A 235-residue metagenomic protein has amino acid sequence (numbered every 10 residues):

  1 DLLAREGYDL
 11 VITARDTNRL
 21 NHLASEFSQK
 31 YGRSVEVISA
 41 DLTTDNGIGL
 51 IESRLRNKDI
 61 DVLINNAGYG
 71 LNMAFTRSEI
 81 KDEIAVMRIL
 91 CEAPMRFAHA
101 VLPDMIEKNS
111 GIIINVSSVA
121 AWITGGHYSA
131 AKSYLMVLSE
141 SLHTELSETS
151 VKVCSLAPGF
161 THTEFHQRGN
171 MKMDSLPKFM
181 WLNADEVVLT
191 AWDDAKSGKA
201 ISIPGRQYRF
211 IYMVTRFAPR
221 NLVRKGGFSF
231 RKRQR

Functional and structural regions predicted by a protein language model:
D1-D9: Canonical Rossmann dinucleotide-binding motif of NAD(H)/NADP(H)-dependent dehydrogenases/reductases, specifically
Q29-T44: Rossmann-fold cofactor-recognition segment
N66-L71: Conserved NAD(P)H cofactor-binding loop of Rossmann-fold oxidoreductase domains
A74-T76, D82-M87: Substrate-binding pocket helix/loop in short-chain dehydrogenase/reductase
A98, A131: Active-site helix of classical SDR
S118: Residue(s) in the substrate-gating loop at a strand-loop-helix junction that position the organic substrate next
H143-F210, F217: SDR active-site lid
